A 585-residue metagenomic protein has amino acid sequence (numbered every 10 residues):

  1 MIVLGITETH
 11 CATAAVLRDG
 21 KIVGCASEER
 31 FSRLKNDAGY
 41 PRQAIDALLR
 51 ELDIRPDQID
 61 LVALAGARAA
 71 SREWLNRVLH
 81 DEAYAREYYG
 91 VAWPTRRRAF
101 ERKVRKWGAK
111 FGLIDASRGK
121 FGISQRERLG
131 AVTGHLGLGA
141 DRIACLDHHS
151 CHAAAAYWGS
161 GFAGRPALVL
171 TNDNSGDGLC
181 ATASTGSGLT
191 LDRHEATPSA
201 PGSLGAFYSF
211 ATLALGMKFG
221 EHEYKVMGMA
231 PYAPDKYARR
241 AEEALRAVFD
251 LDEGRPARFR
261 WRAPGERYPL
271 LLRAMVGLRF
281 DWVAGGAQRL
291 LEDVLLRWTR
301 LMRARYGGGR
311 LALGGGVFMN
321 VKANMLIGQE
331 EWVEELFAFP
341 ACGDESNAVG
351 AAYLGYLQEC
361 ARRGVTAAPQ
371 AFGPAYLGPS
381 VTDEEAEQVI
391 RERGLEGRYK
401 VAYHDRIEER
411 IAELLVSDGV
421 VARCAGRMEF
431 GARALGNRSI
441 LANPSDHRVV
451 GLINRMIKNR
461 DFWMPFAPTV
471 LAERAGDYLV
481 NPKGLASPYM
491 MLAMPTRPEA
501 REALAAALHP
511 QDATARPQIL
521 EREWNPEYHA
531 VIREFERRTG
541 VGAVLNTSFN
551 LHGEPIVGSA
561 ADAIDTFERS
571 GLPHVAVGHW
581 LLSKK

Functional and structural regions predicted by a protein language model:
I2, T7-C25, S32, Y84-G90 (+9 more regions): Flexible beta->alpha loop and helix N-cap segments adjacent to enzyme active/binding sites
A12-T13, R18-L136, A140, P231-P256 (+2 more regions): Conserved active-site "lid/cap" helical segment
P41, A287, L291, W524 (+1 more regions): Hydrophobic (often cysteine-bearing) scaffold residues that line and stabilize catalytic clefts of nucleotide/cofactor
I59, L313-G316: Buried hydrophobic side chains on well-structured beta-strands
A63-G66, G315, P340, H579: Residues that line or immediately flank small-molecule/substrate-binding pockets and catalytic motifs
S117-K120, D141, E195-S199, R279 (+4 more regions): Conserved aromatic-histidine-acidic binding/catalytic patches
A211, L295, G316: Conserved hydrophobic/aromatic pocket- or pore-lining residues that grip, position, or stack substrates in active sites
G285-L311: Phosphate/ATP-binding catalytic cores across multiple sugar-kinase/actin-like superfamilies, primarily ASKHA
